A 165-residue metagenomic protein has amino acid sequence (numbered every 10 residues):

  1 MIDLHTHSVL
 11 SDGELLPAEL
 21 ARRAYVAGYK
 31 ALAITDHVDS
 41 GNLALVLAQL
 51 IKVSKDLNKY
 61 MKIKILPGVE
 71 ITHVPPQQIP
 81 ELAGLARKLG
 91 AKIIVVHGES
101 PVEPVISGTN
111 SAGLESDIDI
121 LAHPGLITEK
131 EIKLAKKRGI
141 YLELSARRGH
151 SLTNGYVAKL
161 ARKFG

Functional and structural regions predicted by a protein language model:
M1-S11, I34-H37, P124: Histidine-centered catalytic micro-motifs
D12-G28: Conserved N-terminal beta1-alpha1 strand-loop-helix module at the mouth
Y25-G28, R87, L114, R162: Non-catalytic positions within long, well-ordered alpha-helices that form the structural scaffold/packing of enzyme
A31-I34, L66: Short, well-structured secondary-structure segments
A33-V46: Glycine-rich, proline-tolerant flexible connector loops at the mouths of alpha/beta enzymes
H37, F164-G165: Short acidic/histidine-rich active-site segments
L43-G149, G155: Extended substrate/RNA-proximal surfaces in nucleic-acid metabolism proteins
A135-K136, A161-F164: Short, conserved loop/helix-junction motifs that constitute active-site signature segments in enzyme catalytic cores
